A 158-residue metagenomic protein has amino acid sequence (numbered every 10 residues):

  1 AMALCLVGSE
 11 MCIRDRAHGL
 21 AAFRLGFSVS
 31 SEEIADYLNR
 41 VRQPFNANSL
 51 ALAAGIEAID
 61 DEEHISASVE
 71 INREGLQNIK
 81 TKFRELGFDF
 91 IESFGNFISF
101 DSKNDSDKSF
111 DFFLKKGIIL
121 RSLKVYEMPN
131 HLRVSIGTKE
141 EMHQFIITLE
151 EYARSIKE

Functional and structural regions predicted by a protein language model:
A1-G8, C12-I13: Single conserved hydrophobic/aromatic residue that forms the stacking wall/gate of nucleotide- or nucleobase-binding
E10, R14-R84, F88-I91: PLP-dependent aminotransferase class I/II
R14, F23, F100, R121-L123: Thr-Gly-centered strand-to-loop micro-motif
A22, F94, E127-N130: Short acidic/glycine-enriched loop/turn segments that link adjacent beta-strands
S30, F100-N104, I136-T138: Short beta-strand-to-loop capping motifs
R73, K82-K116, L132: Conserved PLP-binding catalytic core of the aspartate aminotransferase-like
F112-K116, R121, V125-E158: PLP-dependent enzyme catalytic core of the Aspartate aminotransferase-like
